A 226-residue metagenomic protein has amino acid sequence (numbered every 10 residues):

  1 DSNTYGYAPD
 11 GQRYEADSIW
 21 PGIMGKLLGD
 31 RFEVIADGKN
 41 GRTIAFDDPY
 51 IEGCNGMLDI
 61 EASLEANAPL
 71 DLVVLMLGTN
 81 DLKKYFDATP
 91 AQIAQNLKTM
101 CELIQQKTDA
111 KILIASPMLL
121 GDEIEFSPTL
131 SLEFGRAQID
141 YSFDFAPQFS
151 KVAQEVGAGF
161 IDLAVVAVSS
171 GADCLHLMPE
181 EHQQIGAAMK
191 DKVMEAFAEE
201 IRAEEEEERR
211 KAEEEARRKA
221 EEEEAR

Functional and structural regions predicted by a protein language model:
D1-T4, K111-I112, E224-R226: Short intrinsically disordered, low-complexity coil segments enriched in acidic
D1-Y50, A62-A66, V73, Q154-E155 (+2 more regions): Serine-esterase "nucleophile elbow" of acetyl-processing enzymes
C54-E205, A212: Alpha-helical cap/lid subdomain in secreted, periplasmic, or secretory-pathway luminal O-acyl-processing enzymes
I201-R226: Long, low-complexity, compositionally biased polyampholytic IDRs enriched for Lys/Glu and Gln/Arg
